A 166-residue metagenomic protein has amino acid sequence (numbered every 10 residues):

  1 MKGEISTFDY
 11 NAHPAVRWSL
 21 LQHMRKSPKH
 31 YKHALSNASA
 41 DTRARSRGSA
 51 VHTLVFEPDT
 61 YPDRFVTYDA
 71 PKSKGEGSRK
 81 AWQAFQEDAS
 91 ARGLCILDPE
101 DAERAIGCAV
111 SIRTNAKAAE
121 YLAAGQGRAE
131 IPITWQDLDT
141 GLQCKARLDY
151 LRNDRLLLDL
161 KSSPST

Functional and structural regions predicted by a protein language model:
M1-A146: Metal-dependent nuclease catalytic cores that hydrolyze phosphodiester bonds in DNA/RNA, characterized by
L148-T166: Conserved catalytic cores of phosphodiester-cleaving nucleases, focusing on short active-site segments
